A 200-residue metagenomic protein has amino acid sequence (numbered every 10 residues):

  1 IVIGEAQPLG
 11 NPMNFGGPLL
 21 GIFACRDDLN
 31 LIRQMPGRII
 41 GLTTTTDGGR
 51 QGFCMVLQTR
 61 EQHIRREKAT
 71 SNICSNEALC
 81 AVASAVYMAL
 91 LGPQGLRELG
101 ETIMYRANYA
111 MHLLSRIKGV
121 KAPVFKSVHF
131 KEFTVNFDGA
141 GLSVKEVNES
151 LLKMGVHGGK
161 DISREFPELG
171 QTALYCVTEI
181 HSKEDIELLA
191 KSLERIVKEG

Functional and structural regions predicted by a protein language model:
I1-N11, P18, K145, K153-M154 (+2 more regions): Hydrophobic, small-residue-rich alpha-helical packing segments that form membrane-like cores
G4-K118, P123-K126: Active-site C-terminal subdomain of aminotransferase-like
R33, I39, E184-S192: A broadly tuned preference for mixed-charge, low-complexity surface segments
S75, I180-K183: Hydrophobic transmembrane alpha-helical segments of multi-pass transport and channel proteins
Q94-V177, E184, L188: Conserved C-terminal alpha-helix-loop-beta "cap" of PLP-dependent enzymes that closes/shapes the active-site mouth
R195-G200: Generic C-terminal helix-cap and adjacent flexible tail
